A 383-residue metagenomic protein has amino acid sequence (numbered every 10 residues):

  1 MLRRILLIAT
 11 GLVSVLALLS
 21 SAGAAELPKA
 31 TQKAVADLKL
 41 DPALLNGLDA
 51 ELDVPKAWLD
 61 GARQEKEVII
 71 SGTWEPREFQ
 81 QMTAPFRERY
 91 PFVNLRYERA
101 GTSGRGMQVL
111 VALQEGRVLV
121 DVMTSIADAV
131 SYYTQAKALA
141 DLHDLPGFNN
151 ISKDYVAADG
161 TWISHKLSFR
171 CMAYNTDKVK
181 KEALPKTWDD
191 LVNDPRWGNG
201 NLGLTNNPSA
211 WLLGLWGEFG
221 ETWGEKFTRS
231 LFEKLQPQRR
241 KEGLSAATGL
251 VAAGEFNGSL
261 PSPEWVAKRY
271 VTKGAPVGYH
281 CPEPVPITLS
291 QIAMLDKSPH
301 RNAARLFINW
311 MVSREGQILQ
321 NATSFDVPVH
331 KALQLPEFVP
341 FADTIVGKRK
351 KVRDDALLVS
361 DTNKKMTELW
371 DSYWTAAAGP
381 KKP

Functional and structural regions predicted by a protein language model:
I8-L18: Bacterial N-terminal signal peptides
L19-A25: Boundary at the C-terminal end of the N-terminal hydrophobic targeting segment
K29-K39, L52-R63, T73-N94, M172: Short, polar/charged alpha-helical segment
I69-A84, R96-A112, V118-E255: Extracytoplasmic ligand-binding site segments that recognize negatively charged/polar headgroups
A129-Y133, N257-P276: A ligand-binding cleft/hinge motif common to bilobed small-molecule-binding domains
L167-R170, R229-K234, Q238-K241, S245 (+2 more regions): Periplasmic-binding protein-like
P286, S290-D355: Mature extracytoplasmic/periplasmic domains
Q334-P383: Extracellular/periplasmic bilobal clamshell ligand-binding domains
